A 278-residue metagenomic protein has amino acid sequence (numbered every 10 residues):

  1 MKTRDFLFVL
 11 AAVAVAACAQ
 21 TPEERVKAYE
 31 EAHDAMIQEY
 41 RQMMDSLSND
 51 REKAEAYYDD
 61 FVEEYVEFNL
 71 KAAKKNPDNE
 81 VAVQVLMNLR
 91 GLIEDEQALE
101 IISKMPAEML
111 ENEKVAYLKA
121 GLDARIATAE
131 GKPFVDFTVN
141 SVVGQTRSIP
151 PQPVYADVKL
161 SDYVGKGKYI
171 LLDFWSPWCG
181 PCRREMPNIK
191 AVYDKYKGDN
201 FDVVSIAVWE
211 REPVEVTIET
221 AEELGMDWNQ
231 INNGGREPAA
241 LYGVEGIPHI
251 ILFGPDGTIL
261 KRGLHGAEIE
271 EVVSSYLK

Functional and structural regions predicted by a protein language model:
M1-R25: Bacterial Sec-dependent N-terminal signal peptides
C18-L99, K104, E108-L110: Preference for long, solvent-exposed alpha-helical segments and helix-linker "stalks"
D95-Q97, A124-F137: Alpha-helical linker/edge segments of TPR/alpha-solenoid repeat scaffolds and analogous pre-/post-domain helices
T138-I170: A short beta-strand-turn-helix
K168, F174-A191: Conserved redox-active cysteine motifs that mediate thiol-disulfide chemistry, especially di-cysteine Cys-X(1-2)-Cys
L171-L172, V203, I250: Hydrophobic beta-strand anchors of alpha/beta hydrolase catalytic cores
R183-L224, I231-L241, E271: Structural microenvironment flanking redox-active thiols in thiol-disulfide oxidoreductases
E222-M226, N233-L277: Thiol/disulfide oxidoreductase modules built on the thioredoxin-like
